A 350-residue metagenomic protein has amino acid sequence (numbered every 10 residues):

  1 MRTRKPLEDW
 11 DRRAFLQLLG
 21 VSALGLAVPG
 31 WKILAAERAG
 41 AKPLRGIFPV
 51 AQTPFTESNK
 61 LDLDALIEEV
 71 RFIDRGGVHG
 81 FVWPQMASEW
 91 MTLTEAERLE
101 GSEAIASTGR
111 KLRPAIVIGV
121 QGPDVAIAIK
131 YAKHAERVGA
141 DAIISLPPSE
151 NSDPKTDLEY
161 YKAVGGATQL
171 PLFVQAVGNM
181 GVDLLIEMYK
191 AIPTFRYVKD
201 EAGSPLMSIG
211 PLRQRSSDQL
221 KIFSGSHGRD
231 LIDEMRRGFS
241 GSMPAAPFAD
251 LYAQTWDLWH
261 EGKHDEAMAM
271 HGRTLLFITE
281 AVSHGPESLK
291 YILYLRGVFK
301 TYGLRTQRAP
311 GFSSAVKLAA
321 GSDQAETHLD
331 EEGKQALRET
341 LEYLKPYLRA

Functional and structural regions predicted by a protein language model:
R2-A23: N-terminal secretory signal peptides and thylakoid transit peptides that target proteins across membranes
A27-K32: C-terminal segment of classical bacterial N-terminal signal peptides
A35-A36, A41: Boundary at the C-terminal end of the N-terminal hydrophobic targeting segment
A41, P54-F55, K60-V177: Active-site beta->alpha loop and helix N-cap motifs at the rims of alpha/beta catalytic domains
G46-F48, G80, A115-V117, D141-A142 (+4 more regions): Structural preference for beta-strand elements that scaffold enzyme active sites
T108-P114, V138-G139, T168-L170, A191-T194 (+3 more regions): Short helix-capping segments at alpha-helix termini
G178-V282: Catalytic alpha/beta core domains of metabolic enzymes, predominantly
D233-A350: Structured C-terminal cap/extension of enzyme domains
